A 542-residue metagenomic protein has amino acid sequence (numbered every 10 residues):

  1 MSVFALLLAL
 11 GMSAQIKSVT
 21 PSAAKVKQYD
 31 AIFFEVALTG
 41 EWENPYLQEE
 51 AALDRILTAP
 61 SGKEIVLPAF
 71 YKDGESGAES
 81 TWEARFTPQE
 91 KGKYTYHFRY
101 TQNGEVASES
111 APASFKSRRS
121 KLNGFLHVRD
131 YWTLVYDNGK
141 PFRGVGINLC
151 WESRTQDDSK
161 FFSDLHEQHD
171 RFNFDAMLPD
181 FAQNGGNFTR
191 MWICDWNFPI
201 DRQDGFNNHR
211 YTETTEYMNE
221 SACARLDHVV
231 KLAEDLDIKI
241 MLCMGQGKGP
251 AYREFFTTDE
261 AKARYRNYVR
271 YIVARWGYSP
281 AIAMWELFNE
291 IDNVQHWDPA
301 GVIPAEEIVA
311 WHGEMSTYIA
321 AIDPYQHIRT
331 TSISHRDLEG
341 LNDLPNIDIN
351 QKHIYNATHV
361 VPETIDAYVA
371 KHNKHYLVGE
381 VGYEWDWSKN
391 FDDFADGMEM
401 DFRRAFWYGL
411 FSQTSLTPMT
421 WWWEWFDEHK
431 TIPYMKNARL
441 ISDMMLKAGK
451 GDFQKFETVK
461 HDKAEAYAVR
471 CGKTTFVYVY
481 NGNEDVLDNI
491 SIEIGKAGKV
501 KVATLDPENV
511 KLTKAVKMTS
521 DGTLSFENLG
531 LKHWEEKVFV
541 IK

Functional and structural regions predicted by a protein language model:
M1-K17: Bacterial Sec-dependent N-terminal signal peptides
Q15-S61, L67-P68, A113-R118, E457-V469: Non-catalytic, glycine-rich low-complexity segments
V19, K25, E43, E384-W387 (+2 more regions): Aromatic- and carboxylate-lined catalytic core of secreted/periplasmic carbohydrate-active enzymes
K27-A31, D521, K532-W534: Solvent-exposed, conformationally flexible loop/turn segments
F33, W42, L47-L53, L67-F115: Ligand-binding face of N-terminal immunoglobulin V-set domains in extracellular IgSF glycoproteins
A52, Q102-N103, S120-I349, H353-V360: Active-site mouth of glycoside hydrolases
S61-E75, T504-L524: Solvent-exposed beta-strand/loop surfaces of large extracellular or lumenal domains
Q326, L344-F426: Catalytic-core region of carbohydrate-active enzymes that cleave or remodel glycosidic bonds
